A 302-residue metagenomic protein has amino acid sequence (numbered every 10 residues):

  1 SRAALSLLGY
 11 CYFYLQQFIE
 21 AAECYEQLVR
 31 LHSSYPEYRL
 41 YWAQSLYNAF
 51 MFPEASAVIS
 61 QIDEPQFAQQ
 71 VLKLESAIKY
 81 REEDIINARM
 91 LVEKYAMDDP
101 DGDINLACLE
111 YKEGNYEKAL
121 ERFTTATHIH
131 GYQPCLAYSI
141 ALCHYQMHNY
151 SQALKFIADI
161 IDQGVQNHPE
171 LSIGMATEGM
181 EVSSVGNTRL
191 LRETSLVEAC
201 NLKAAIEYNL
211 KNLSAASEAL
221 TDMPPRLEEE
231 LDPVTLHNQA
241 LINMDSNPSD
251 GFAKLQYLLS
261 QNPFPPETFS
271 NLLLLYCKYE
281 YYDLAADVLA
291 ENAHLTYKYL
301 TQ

Functional and structural regions predicted by a protein language model:
S1, E26-S34, S60-F67, V92-D99 (+6 more regions): Solenoid-like repeat scaffolds
A3, E37, Q70, D101 (+5 more regions): Start-of-helix register in tetratricopeptide repeats
F13, Y47, Y80, Y111 (+4 more regions): Position-specific recognition of the canonical hydrophobic site in helix A of tetratricopeptide repeat
Q16, F50, E83, G114 (+4 more regions): Residue-level detector of the short coil/turn that links helix A to helix B within each tetratricopeptide repeat
N167-E193: Acidic, Ser/Thr- and Gly/Pro-rich intrinsically disordered linkers and low-complexity segments that flank or connect
